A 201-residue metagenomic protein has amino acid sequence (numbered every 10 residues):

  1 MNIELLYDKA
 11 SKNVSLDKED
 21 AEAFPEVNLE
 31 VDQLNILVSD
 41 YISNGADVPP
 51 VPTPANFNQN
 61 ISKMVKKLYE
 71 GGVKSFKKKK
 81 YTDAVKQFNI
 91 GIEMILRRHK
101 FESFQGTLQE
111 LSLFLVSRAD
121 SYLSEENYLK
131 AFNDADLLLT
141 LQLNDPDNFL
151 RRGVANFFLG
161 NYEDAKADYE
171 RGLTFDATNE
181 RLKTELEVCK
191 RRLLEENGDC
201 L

Functional and structural regions predicted by a protein language model:
M1-L201: Alpha-helical tetratricopeptide repeat
